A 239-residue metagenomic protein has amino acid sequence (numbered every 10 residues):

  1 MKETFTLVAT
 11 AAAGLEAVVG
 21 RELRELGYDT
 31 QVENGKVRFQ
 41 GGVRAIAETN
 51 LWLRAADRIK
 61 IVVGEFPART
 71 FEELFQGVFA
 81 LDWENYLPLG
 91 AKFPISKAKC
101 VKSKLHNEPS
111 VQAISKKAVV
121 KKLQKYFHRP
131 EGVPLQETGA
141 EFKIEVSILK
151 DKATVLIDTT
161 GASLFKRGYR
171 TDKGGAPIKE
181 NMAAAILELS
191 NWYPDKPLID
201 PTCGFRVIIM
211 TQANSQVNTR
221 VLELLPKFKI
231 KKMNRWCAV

Functional and structural regions predicted by a protein language model:
K2-A140: Non-catalytic nucleic-acid substrate-recognition regions in nucleic-acid-modifying enzymes
V32, I148, K229-K231: Generic beta-strand structural signal
R38, E137-V146, C203-R206: Beta-rich nucleic-acid/ligand-interaction surfaces
A45, V101, K152, G161 (+2 more regions): Short loop/turn segments at secondary-structure transitions that flank enzyme active sites
W83-N85, P134-L135, K143-E145, E188-L189 (+1 more regions): A generic local secondary-structure boundary/capping motif
I144-I157: C-terminal edge-of-domain segments
V155-L189: SAM-dependent Rossmann-like transferase core, predominantly class I methyltransferases with a strong bias toward
I178-V239: Conserved S-adenosyl-L-methionine
